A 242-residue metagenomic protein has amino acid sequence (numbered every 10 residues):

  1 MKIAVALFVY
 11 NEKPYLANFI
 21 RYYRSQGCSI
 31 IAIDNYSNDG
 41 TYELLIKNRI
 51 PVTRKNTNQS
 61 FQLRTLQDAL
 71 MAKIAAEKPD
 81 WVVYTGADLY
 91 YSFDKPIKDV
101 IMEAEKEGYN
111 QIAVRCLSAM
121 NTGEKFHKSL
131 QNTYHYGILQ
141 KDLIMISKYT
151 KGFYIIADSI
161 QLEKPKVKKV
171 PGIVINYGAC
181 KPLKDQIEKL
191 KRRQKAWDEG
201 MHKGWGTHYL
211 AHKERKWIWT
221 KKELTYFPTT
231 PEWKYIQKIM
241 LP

Functional and structural regions predicted by a protein language model:
I3-A4: Cell-envelope/extracellular polymer assembly enzymes that use nucleotide-activated donors
L7-V9, D34: Short beta-strand/turn micro-motifs composed of small residues that flank or help shape donor/cofactor-binding pockets
N11-G27: Short, well-formed alpha-helical segments that are part of the catalytic scaffolds of diverse glycosyltransferases
Y22-N58: Acidic donor-binding segment of Leloir-type glycosyltransferases
C28, D80, D88, N110: Conserved acidic residues
N35, T85-A87: Active-site acidic Asp-centered loop
L45-Y84, S92-K95: Active-site-proximal specificity loops/subdomain of glycosyltransferases
L63-D68, F93-P242: Catalytic-site signature of metal-activated, phosphate-bearing donor transferases, centered on the GT-A/GT-A-like
